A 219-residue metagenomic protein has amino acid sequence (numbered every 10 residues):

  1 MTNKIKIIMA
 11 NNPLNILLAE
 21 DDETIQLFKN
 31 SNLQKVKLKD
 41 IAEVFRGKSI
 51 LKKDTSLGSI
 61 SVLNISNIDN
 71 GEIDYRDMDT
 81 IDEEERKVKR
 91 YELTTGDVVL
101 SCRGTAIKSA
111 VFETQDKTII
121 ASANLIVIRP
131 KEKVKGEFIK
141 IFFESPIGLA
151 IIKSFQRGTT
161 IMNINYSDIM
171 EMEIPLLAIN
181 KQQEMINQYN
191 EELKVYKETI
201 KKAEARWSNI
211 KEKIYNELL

Functional and structural regions predicted by a protein language model:
M1-S49, L176-L219: Non-catalytic DNA-recognition/assembly elements of restriction-modification systems
K35-L51, S66-T95: Sequence-specific dsDNA recognition surfaces
S59: Short aromatic-glycine-enriched beta-strand elements
K87-V88, Q115, T159: A structural connector/turn signal
Y91, T95, S101-F142: A short beta-sheet element
I119-I126, G158-E184, E191: A short glycine-rich beta-alpha junction/loop motif
G136-G158: Glycine- and charge-enriched low-complexity intrinsically disordered segments
